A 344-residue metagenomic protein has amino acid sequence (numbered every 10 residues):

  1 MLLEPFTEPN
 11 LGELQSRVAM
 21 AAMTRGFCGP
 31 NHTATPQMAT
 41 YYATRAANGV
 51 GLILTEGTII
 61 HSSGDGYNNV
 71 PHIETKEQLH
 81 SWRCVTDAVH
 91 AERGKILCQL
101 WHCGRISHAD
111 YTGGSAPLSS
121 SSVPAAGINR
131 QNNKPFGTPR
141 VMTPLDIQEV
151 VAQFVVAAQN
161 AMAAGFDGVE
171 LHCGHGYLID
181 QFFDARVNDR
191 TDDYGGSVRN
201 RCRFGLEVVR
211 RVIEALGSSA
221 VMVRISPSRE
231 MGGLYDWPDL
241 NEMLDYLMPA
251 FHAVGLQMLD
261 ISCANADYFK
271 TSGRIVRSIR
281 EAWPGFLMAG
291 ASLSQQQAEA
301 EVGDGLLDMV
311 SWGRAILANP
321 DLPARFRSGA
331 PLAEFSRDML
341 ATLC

Functional and structural regions predicted by a protein language model:
M1-C344: Flavin-dependent oxidoreductase catalytic cores
